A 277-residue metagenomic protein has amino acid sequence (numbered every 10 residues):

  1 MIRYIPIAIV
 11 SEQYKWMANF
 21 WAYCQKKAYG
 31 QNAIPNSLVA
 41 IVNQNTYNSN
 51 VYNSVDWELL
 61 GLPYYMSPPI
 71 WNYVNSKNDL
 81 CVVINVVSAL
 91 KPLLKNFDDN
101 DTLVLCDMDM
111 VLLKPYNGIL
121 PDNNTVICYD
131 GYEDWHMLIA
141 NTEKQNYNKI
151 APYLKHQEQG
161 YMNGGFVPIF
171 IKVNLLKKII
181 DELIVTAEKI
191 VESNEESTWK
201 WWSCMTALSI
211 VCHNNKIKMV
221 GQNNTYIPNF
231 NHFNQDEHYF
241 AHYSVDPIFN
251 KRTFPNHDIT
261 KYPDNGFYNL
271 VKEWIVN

Functional and structural regions predicted by a protein language model:
M1-V82, K95-N100: N-terminal anchoring/stem segment of glycosyltransferases
V39-A40, L103-D107, L112, K218-N223: A structural signal for short, well-ordered beta-strand segments and their strand-loop junctions that often border
N48-N50, Y73-N75, V111-P115, W135-M137 (+2 more regions): Short catalytic/ligand-binding loop motif for oxyanion handling, primarily in non-cytosolic enzymes, centered on
L80-V87, W201-T206: Conserved glycosyltransferase catalytic-site signature
I84-L138: GT-A fold catalytic core of metal-dependent nucleotide-sugar glycosyltransferases, centered on the diacidic
M110-K114, N123-K178: Extended catalytic-interface subdomain
L154-V245: Catalytic core and acceptor-binding pocket of nucleotide-sugar-dependent glycosyltransferases
M219-N277: C-terminal catalytic/acceptor-binding lobe
